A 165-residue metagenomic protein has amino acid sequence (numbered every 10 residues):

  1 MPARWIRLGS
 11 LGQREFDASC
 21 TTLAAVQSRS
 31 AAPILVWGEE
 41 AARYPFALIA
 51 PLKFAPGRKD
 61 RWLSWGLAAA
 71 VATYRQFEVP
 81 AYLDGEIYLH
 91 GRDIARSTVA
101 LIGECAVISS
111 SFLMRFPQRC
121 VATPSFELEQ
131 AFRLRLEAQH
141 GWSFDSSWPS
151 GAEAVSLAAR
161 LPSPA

Functional and structural regions predicted by a protein language model:
M1-S64, A68, A158: N-terminal lobe of the biotin/lipoate ligase/transferase fold
V26, A70-R75, F132, L136 (+1 more regions): Hydrophobic, Leu/Ile/Phe/Ala-enriched alpha-helical segments that form helix-helix packing faces
A31-A32, V79, G141-W142: Short aromatic/hydrophobic-glycine micro-motifs
L48-L52, A70, T98, S110-F116 (+1 more regions): Short, structured patches in soluble enzyme cores that scaffold and shape functional sites
L52-G91: A contiguous catalytic/ligand-binding core that recognizes phosphate-bearing ligands
K59-L63, C105, S125: Short capping loops/turns at secondary-structure boundaries
R75, V79-A122: A contiguous pocket-lining binding segment that forms or flanks enzyme active sites
Y88, V107-S109, L113-A165: C-terminal accessory segment of soluble enzyme catalytic cores
